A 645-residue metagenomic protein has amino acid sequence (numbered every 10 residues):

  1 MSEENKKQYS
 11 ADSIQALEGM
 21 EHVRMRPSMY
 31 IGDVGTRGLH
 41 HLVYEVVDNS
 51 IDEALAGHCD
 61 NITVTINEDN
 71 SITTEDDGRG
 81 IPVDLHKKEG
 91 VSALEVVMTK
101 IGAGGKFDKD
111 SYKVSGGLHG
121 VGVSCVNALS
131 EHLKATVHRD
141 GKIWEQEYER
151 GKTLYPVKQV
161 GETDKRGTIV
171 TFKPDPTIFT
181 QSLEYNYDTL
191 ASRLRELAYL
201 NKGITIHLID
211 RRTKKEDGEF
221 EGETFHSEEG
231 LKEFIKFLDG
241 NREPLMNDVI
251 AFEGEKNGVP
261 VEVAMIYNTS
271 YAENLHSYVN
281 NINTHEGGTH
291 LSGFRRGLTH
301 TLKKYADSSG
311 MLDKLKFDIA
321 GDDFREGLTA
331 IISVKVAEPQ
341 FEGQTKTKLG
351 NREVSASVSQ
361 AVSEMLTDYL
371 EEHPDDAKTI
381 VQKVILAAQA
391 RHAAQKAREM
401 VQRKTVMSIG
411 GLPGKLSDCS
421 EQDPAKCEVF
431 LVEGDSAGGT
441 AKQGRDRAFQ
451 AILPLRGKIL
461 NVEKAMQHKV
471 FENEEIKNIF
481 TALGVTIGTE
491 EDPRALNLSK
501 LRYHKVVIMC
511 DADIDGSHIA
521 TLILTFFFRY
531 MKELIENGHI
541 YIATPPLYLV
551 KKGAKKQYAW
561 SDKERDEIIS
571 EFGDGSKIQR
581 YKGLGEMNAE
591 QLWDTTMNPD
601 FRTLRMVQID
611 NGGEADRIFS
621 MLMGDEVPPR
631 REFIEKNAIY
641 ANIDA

Functional and structural regions predicted by a protein language model:
M1-S13, M20, Y44, D52-A54 (+12 more regions): GHKL-family ATPase ATP-binding module
M25-Y44: Conserved short strand/loop->alpha-helix "switch" segment adjacent to the catalytic nucleotide/phosphoryl-transfer site
D52-E53, G80-I81, I514-D515: Residues immediately C-terminal
A56-H58, V83-H86, K442, I519: Conserved ATPase-coupling elements of RecA-like P-loop NTPase cores
I81-A103: Short conserved segment of the HATPase_c
Q389-S408, D423-E428, G439, Q443-R445 (+2 more regions): C-terminal interaction appendages of subunits in large macromolecular complexes
